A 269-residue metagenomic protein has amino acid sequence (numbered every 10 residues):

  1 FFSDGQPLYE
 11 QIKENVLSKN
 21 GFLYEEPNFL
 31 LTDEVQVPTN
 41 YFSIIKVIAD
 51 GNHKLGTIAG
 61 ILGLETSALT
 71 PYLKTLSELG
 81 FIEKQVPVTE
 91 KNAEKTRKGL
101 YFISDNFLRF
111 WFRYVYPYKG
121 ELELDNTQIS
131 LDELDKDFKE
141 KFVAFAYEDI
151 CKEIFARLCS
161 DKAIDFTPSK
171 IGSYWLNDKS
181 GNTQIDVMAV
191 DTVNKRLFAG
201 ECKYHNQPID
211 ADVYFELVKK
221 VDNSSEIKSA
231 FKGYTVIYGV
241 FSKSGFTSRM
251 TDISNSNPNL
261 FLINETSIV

Functional and structural regions predicted by a protein language model:
F2-S3, L8-I185: Accessory nucleic acid-recognition modules appended to NTPase machines
T89-E90, Y204-N206, S244-F246, I268: Conserved nucleotide-binding/hydrolysis micro-motifs of P-loop NTPases
F155, I185-N206, L217, Y238: Conserved catalytic cores of phosphodiester-cleaving nucleases, focusing on short active-site segments
I164-F166, S229-T235: Short helix-terminating capping/connector loops at secondary-structure junctions
K179-N182, V193-K195, V213-F215, K232: Accessory DNA-binding and partner-docking regions appended to nucleic-acid-acting proteins, especially the terminal
T183, I209-V213, R249-M250: Residues at alpha-helix caps and immediate loop-helix transition turns in enzyme cores, especially N- and C-cap
Y204-E226: Mg2+/Mn2+-dependent nuclease catalytic core
K232-V269: Domain-level recognition of nuclease-like catalytic cores that cleave nucleotide substrates
